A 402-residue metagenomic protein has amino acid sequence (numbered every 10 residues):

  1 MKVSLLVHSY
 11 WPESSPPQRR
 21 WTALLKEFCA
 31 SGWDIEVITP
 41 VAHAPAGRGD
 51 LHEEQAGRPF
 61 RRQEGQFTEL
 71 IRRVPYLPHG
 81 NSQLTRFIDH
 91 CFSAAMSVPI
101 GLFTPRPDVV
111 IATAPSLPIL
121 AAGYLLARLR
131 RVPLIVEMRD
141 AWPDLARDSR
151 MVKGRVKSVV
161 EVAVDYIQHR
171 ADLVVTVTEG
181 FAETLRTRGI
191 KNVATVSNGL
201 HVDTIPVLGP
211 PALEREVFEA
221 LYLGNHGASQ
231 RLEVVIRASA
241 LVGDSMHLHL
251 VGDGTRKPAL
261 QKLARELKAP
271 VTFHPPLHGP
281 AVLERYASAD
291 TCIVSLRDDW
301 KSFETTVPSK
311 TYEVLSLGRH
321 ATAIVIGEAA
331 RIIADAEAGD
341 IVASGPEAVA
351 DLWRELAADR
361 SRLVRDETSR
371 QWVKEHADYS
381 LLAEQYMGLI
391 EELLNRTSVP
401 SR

Functional and structural regions predicted by a protein language model:
M1-Q63, R237-A240, R402: N-terminal subdomain of nucleotide-sugar transferases
A23, A95-L102, P118-L129, R155-T176: Membrane-proximal helix-turn-helix segments that form the acceptor-binding/catalytic region of lipid-linked
D172, Y286-E304, R319: Acidic donor-binding loop of glycosyltransferase active sites
G180, N198-G199: Carbohydrate-associated surface elements
A212-Q230, V235-S239, H249: Conserved donor-binding/catalytic core segment of Leloir-type glycosyltransferases
V217, P258-E284: Nucleotide-activated donor-binding/catalytic signature segment of Leloir-type glycosyltransferases, i.e., the conserved
E328-R354: Change "using UDP/GDP/dTDP sugars" to "using nucleotide sugars
S344, A348, R360-E392: A charged, aromatic-enriched C-terminal amphipathic alpha-helix characteristic of glycosyltransferases across folds
